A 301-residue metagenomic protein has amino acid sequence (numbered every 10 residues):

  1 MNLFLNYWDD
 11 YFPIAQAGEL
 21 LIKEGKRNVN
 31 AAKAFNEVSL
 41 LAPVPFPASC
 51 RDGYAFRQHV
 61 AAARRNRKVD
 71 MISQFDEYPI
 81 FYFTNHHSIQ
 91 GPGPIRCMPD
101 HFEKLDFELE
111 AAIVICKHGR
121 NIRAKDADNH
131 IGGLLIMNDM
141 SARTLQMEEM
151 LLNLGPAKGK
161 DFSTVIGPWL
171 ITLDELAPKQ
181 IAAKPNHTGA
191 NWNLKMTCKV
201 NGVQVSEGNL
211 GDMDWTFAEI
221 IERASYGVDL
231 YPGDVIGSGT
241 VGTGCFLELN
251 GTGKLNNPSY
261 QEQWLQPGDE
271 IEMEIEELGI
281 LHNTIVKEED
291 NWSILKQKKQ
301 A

Functional and structural regions predicted by a protein language model:
M1-A32, E148-M150, P156-I171, D234-T243: A short, charged
M1-R51, R57-Q58, E274, L281-A301: Generic N-terminal segment detector
L41-I221, G227, Y260-Q266, E270 (+1 more regions): Glycine-enriched loop-and-adjacent helix/strand subsegments that border the catalytic/binding cleft of enzyme cores
N85, G91-P92, I166, L230-T243 (+1 more regions): Conserved metal-binding segment of the jelly-roll/cupin
H118-R120, V241-C245, E276-L281: Short, charged beta-turn/beta-strand-edge "cap" motif at the junction between a beta-strand and an adjacent loop
V200, N209-D212, D234, G239-T240 (+2 more regions): Active-site proximal loops enriched in glycine and acidic residues that flank catalytic Cys/His/Asp and coordinate
S206-N209, P232, E248, H282-T284: Extended hydrophobic-aromatic, low-complexity segments
Y231-P232, I236-P267, S293-K298: Active-site pocket scaffolds in enzymes
